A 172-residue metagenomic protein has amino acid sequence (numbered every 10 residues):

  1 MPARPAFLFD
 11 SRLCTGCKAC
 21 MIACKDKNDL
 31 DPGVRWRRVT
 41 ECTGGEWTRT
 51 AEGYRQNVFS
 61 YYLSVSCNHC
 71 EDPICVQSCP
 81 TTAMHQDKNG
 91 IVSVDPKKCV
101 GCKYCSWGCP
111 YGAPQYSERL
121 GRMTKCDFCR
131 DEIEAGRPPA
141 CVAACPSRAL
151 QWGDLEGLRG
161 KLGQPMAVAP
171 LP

Functional and structural regions predicted by a protein language model:
M1-P172: Non-ligating segments of multi-cofactor redox enzymes
